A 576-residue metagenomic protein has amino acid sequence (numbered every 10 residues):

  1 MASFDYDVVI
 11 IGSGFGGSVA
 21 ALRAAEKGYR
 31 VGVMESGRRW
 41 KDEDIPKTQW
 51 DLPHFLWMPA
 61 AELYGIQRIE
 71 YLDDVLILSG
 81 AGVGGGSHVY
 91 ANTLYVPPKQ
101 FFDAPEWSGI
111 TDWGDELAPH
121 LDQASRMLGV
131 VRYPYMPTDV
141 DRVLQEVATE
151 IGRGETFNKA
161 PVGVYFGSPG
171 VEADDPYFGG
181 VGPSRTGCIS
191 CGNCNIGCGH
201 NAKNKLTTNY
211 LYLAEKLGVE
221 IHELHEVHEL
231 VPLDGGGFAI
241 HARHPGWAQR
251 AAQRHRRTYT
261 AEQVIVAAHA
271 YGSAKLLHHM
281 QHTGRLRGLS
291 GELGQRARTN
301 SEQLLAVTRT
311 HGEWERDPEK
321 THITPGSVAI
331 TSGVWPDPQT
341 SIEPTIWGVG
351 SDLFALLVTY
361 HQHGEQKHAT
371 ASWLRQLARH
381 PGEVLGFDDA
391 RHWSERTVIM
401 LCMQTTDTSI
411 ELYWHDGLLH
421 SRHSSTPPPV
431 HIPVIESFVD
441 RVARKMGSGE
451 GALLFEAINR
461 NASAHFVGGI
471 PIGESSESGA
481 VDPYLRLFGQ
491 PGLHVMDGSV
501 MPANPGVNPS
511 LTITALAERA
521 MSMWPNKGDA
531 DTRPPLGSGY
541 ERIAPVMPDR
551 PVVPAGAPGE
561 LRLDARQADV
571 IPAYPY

Functional and structural regions predicted by a protein language model:
M1-V8, E26-K27, N526-Y576: Extreme N-terminal leader/targeting segments of oxidoreductases
V8-V33: N-terminal Rossmann-like FAD-binding beta1-loop-alpha1 element of flavoenzymes
E26, G37-D42, P46-K47, H200 (+8 more regions): Glycine-rich loop(s) and the adjacent beta-strand/alpha-helix scaffold that form part
L52-Y133, P137: Redox-cofactor-proximal catalytic regions of oxidoreductases
Y64, C191-C194, P232, V398-L401 (+2 more regions): A glycine-rich dinucleotide-binding beta-alpha-beta segment and adjacent secondary-structure elements that constitute
Y71, Y90, I110, R254 (+7 more regions): FAD cofactor-binding and catalytic pocket of flavoenzymes
G82, G86, G498-L511: Glycine-rich phosphate/pyrophosphate-binding beta-alpha loops
D112-E226: Conserved redox-cofactor binding core of oxidoreductases
